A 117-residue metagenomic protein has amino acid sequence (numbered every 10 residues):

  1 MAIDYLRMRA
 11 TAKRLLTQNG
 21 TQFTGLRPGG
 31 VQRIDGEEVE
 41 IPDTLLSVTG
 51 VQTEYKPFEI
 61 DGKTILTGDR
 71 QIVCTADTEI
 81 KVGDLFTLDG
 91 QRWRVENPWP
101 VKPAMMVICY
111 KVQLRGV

Functional and structural regions predicted by a protein language model:
M1-M8, T17-V117: Short, conserved turn/kink motifs that form compact alpha/beta structural patches or helix kinks used as
T11-A12: Short boundary/loop segments of OB/S1/cold-shock single-stranded nucleic-acid-binding domains
